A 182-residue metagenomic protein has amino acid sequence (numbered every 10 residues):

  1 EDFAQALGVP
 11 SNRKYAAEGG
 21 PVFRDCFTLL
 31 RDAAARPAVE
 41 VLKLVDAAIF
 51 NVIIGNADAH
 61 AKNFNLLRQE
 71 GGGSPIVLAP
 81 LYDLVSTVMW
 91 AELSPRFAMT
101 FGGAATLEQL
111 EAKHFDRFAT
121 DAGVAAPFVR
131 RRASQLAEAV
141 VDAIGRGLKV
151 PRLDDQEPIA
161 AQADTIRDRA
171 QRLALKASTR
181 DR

Functional and structural regions predicted by a protein language model:
E1-A61, N65-R182: Anionic ligand-binding catalytic core segments
